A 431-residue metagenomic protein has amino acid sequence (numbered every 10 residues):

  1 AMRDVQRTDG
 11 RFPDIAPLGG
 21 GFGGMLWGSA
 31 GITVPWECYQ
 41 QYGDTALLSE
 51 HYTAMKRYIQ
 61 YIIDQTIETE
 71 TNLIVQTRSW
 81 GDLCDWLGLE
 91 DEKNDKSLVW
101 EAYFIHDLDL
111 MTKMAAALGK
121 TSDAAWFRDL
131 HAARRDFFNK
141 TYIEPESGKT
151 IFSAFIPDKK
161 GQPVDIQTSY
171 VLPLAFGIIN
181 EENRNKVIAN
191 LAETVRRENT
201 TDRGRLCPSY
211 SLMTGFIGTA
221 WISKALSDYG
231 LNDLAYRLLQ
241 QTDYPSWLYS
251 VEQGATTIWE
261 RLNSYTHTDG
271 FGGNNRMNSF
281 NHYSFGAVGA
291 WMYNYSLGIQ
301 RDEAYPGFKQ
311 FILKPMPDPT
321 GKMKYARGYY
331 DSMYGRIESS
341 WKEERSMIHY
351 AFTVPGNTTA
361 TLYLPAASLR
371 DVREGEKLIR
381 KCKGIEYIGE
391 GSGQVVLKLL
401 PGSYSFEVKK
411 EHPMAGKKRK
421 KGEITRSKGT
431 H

Functional and structural regions predicted by a protein language model:
A1-D14, G21-F22, L26-S29, Q41-W100 (+7 more regions): Active-site acid/base region of carbohydrate-active enzymes
I15-M25, R205, S209-L212: Aromatic/His-enriched, Gly/Pro-containing loop or helix-boundary segments that lie immediately adjacent to catalytic
A30-T33, E50-R57, V99-K113, W126-A133 (+8 more regions): Generic recognition of stable, solvent-exposed alpha-helical segments in well-folded globular domains
G31-L47, Y103-T121, S169-E182, A220-G230 (+2 more regions): Well-ordered alpha-helical scaffold segments within catalytic/enzyme domains
I67-I74, L83, E144-P163, V195-Y210 (+5 more regions): Intrinsically disordered, low-complexity coil segments
T141-E146, G161-M277: Extracellular polysaccharide-recognition and catalytic grooves
D233-H431: Non-catalytic C-terminal accessory modules of carbohydrate-active enzymes
